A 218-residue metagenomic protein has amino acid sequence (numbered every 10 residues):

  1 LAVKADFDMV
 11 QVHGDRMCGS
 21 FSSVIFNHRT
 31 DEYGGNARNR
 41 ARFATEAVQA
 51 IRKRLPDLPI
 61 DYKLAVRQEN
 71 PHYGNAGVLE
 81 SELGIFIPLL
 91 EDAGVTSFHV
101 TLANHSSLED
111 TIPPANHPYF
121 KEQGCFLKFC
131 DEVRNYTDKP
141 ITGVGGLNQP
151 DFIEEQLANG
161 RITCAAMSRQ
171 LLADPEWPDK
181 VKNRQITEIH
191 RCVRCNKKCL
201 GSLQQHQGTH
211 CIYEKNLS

Functional and structural regions predicted by a protein language model:
L1-S218: Flavin-dependent oxidoreductase catalytic cores
